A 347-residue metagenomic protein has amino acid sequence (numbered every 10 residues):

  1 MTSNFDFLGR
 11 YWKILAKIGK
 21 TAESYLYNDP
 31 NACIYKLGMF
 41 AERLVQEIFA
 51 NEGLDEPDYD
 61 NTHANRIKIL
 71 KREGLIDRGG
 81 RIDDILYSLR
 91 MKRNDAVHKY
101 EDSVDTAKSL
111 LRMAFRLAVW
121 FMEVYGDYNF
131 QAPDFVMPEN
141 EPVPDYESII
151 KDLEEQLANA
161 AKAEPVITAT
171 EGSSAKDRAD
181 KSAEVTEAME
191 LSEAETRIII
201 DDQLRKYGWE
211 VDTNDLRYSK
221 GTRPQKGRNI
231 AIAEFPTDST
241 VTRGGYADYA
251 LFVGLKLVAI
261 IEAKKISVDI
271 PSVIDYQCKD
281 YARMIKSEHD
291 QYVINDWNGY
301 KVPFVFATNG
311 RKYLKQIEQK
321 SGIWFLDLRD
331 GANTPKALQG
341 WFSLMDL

Functional and structural regions predicted by a protein language model:
M1-E154: Amphipathic alpha-helical interface elements
M122-L347: ATP-dependent helicase/translocase motor core
